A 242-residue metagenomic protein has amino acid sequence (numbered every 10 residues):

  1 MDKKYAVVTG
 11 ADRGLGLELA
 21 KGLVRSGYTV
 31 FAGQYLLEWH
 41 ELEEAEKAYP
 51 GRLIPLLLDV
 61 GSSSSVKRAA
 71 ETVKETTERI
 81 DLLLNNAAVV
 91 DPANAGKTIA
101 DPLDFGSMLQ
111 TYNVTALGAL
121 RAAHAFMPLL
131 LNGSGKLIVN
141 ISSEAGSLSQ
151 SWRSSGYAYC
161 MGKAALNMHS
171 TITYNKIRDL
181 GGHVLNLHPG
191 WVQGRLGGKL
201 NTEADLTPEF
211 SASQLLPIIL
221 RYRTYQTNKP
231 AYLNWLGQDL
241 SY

Functional and structural regions predicted by a protein language model:
V8-T9, N85-N86, L137-S143, H183-H188: Structural signature of the Rossmann-like NAD(P)-dependent dehydrogenase/reductase core
D12, L17-K21: N-terminal Rossmann NAD(P)H-binding glycine-rich loop of SDR-like oxidoreductase domains
S26-L42: Conserved glycine-rich Rossmann-like NAD(P)H-binding loop of the short-chain dehydrogenase/reductase
W39, L57-A69: The beta1-alpha1 cofactor-binding region of Rossmann-like NAD(H)/NADP(H)-dependent oxidoreductases
P50-I54, T72-N85, D91, D104 (+1 more regions): A glycine-rich helix->loop->beta "capping" turn within Rossmann-like NAD(P)(H)-dependent oxidoreductase domains
V89-Y112, L120-R121, L131-R178: Catalytic loop of short-chain dehydrogenase/reductase
N186-P189, G194, G198-Y242: C-terminal helical subdomain
